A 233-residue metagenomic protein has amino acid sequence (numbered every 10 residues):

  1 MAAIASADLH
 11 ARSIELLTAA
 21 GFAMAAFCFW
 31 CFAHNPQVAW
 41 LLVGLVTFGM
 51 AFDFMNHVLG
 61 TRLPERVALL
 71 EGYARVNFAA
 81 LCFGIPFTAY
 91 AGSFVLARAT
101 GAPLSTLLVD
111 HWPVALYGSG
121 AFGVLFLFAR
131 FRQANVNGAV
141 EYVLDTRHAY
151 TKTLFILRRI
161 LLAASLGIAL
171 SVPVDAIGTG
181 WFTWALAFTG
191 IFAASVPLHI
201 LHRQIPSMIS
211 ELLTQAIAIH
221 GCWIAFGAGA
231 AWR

Functional and structural regions predicted by a protein language model:
M1-M24: Hydrophobic transmembrane alpha-helical segments in integral membrane proteins
I4-L9, E71-A80, V143-L157: Short aromatic-rich membrane-water interface segments that cap or initiate transmembrane helices in multi-pass membrane
L16-F27, N77-F94, L161-L170, T214-G227: Hydrophobic cores of alpha-helical transmembrane segments in multi-pass inner/ER membrane proteins, independent
A25-A33, F48, F52, N56-L69 (+2 more regions): Internal transmembrane alpha-helix with an interfacial aromatic "cap," most often the third helix
N35-T47, L107-A115, I177-F188, I209-S210: Membrane-interfacial loop-to-transmembrane alpha-helix junctions, especially the N-terminal start
L42-G60, A187-H199: Hydrophobic alpha-helical transmembrane segments of multi-pass membrane proteins
T88-S165: Membrane-proximal helix-loop-helix units in multi-pass membrane proteins
A164-R233: C-terminal transmembrane-bundle signature of multipass membrane proteins, characterized by strong activation on
